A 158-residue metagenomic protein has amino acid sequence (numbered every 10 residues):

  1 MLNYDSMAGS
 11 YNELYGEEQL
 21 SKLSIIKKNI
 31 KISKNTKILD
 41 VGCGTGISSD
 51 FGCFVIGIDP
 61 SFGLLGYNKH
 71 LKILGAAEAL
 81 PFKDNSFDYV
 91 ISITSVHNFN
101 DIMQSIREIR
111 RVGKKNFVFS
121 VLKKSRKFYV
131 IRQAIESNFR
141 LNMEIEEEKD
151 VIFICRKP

Functional and structural regions predicted by a protein language model:
M1-K31: Conserved class I S-adenosyl-L-methionine
L39-A79: Class I SAM-dependent methyltransferase SAM/SAH-binding core
I91: A conserved beta-strand element that flanks and buttresses the S-adenosyl-L-methionine
T94-S95: Short catalytic micro-motifs in class I SAM-dependent methyltransferases
M103-N116: A short glycine-rich, Lys/Arg-flanked "PGG" loop and its adjoining helix->strand segment in the class I
K115-K123: Conserved beta-strand signature within the Rossmann-like core of class I S-adenosyl-L-methionine
S125-N138, V151: Short alpha-helix
E146-P158: Core SAM-dependent methyltransferase catalytic element
